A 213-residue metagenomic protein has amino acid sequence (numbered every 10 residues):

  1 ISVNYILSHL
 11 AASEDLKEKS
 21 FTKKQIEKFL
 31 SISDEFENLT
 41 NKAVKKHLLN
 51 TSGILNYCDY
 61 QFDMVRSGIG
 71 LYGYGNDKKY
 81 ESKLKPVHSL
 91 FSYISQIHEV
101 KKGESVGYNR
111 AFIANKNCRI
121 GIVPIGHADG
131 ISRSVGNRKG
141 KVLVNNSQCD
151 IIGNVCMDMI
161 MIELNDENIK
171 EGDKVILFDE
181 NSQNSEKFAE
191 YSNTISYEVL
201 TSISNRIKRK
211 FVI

Functional and structural regions predicted by a protein language model:
I1-Y93, V100-K101: Active-site loop/helix belt of alpha/beta enzymes
L10, L48, S67-G70, S95 (+3 more regions): Long, contiguous hydrophobic alpha-helical segments, chiefly transmembrane helices and signal peptides
E99-I213: C-terminal accessory subdomain/extension
